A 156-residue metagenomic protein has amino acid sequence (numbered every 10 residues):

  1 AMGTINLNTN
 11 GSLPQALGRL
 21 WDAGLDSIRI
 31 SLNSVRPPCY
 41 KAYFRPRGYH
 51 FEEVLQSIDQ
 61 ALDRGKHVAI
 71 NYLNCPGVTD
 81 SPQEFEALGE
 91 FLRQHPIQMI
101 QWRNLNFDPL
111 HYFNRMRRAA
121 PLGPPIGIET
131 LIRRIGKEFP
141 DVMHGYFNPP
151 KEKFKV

Functional and structural regions predicted by a protein language model:
A1-A16, A23-V54, A69, Q98-W102: Core AdoMet radical
G11-L13, S34-R36, N74-P76, N104-D108 (+1 more regions): Active-site-proximal loop/turn and secondary-structure-junction residues that shape catalytic pockets, frequently
L13-P14, P37, P82-F85, E129: Structural motif corresponding to alpha-helix initiation and N-cap regions
L20, A61, F91-L92: Generic structural signal for hydrophobic
A23, R64, Q94-H95: Structural motif
R45-E52, D80-E84, A119-G127: Alpha-helix N-cap and loop-to-helix initiation/capping positions
R45-R47, S57-E84: Conserved strand-turn element in the central/C-terminal portion of the radical SAM core barrel that lines
E86-V156: Auxiliary Fe-S-binding modules of radical SAM enzymes
